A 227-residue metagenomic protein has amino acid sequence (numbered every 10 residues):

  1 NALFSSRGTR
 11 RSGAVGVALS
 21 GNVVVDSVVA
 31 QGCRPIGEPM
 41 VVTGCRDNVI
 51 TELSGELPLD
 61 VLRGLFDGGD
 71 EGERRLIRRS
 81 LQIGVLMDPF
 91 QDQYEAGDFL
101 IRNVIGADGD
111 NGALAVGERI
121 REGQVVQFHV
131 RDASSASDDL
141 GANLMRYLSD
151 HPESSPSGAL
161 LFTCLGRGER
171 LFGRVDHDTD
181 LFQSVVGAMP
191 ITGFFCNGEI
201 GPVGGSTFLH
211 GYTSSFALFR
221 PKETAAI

Functional and structural regions predicted by a protein language model:
N1-F172, D176-M189, F194-I227: Small-residue-enriched flexible segments
